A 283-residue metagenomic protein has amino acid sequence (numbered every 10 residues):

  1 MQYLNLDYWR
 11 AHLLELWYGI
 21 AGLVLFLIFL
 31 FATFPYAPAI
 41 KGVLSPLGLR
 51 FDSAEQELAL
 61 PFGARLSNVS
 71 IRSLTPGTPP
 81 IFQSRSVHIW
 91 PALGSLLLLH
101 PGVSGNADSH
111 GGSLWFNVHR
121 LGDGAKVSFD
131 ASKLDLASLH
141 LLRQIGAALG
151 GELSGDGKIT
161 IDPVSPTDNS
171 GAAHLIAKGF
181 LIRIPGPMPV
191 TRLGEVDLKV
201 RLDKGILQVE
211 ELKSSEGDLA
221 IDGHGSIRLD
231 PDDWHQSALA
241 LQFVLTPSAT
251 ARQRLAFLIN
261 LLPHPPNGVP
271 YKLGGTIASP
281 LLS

Functional and structural regions predicted by a protein language model:
M1-G22, G42, G194-D203, L207-S283: Extended terminal
G22-L30, I161-P163: Hydrophobic core of alpha-helical transmembrane segments in multi-pass integral membrane proteins
F29-L114: Terminal hydrophobic membrane-targeting helix
S53-A59, I71-S73, S84-L98, S113-K126 (+7 more regions): Extended lipid/amphipathic-ligand handling interfaces
S67-R72, A131-L139, I176-I182, T246-S248: Generic short beta-strand segments
T78, A107, Q144-A148, P185-P187 (+2 more regions): Outer-membrane beta-barrel domain signature
G102-S104, K126, D168-A172, Q236-A238: Outer-membrane beta-barrel architecture
N169-D197, D203-K204, K213-E216: Short helix-loop boundary/capping segments
